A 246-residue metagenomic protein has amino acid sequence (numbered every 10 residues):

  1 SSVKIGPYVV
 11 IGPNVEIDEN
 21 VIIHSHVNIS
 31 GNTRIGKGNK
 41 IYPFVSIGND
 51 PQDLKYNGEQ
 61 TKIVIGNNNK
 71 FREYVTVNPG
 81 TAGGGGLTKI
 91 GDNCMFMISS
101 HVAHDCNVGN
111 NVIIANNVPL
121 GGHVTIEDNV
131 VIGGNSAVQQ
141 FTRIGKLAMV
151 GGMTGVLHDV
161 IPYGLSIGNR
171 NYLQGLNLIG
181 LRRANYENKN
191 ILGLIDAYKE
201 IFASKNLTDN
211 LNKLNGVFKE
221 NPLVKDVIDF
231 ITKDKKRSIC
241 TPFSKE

Functional and structural regions predicted by a protein language model:
S1, G38, F44, K55 (+3 more regions): Terminal amphipathic alpha-helical/low-complexity segments used for targeting or macromolecular assembly
V3-Y172: Structural signal for interior beta-strand "rungs" in well-ordered beta-sheet cores of soluble enzyme domains
